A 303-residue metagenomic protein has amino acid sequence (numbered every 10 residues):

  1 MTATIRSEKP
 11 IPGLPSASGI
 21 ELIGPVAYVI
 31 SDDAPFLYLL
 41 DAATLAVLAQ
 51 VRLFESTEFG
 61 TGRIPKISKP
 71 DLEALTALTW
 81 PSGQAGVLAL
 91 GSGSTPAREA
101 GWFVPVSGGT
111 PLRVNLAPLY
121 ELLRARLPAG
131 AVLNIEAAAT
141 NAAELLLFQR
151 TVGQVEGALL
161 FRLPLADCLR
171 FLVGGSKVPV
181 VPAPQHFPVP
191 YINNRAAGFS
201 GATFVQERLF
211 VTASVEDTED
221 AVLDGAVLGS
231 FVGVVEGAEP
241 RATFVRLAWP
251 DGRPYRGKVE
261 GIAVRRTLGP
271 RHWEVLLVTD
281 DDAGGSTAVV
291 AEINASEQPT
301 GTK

Functional and structural regions predicted by a protein language model:
M1-K303: Sequence/structural signature of beta-propeller domains
